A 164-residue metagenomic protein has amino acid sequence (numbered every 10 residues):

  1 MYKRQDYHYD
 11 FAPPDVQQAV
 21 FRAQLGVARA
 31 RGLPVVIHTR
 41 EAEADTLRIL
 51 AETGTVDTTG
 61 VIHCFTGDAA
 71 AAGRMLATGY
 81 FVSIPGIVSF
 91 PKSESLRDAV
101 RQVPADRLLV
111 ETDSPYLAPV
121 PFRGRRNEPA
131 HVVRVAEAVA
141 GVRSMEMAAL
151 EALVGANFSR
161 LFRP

Functional and structural regions predicted by a protein language model:
M1-Y2: Short, small-residue-biased leader/transition segments that mark boundaries at the very start of proteins
Q5, E41, T66, S114-Y116: Short, glycine/acidic-enriched loop or turn micro-motifs at the edges of active sites
D6-A12, L117-F122: A short acidic, helix-capping loop that chelates divalent metal ions and anchors anionic groups
F11-R22, R40, R126-V133, A148 (+1 more regions): Non-membrane alpha-helical structural segments and their capping/turn regions in soluble enzymes
D15-L109: Catalytic pocket-lining loop regions of alpha/beta-barrel enzymes, especially the amidohydrolase/enolase/GH5 lineages
V27, H131-P164: Mid-to-C-terminal alpha-helical segments outside catalytic/metal-binding sites
V61-C64, A99, Y116, H131 (+1 more regions): Residue-level recognition of specific faces of alpha-helices
D106-E128: Short acidic/histidine-rich active-site segments
